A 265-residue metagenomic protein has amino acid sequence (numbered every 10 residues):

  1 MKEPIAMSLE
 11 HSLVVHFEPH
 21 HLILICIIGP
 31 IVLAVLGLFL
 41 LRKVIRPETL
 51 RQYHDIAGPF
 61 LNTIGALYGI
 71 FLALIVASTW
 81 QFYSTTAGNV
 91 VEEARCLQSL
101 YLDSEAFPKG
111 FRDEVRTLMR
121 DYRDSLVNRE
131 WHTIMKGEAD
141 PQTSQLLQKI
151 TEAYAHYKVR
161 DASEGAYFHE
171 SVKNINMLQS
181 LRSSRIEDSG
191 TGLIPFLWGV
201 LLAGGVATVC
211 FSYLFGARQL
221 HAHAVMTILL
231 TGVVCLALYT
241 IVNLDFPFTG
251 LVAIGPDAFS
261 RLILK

Functional and structural regions predicted by a protein language model:
K2-L74: N-terminal juxtamembrane/topogenic regions of multi-pass membrane proteins
I5-A6, V172-R185, G199-C210: Juxtamembrane amphipathic/hinge helix adjacent to a transmembrane helix
S8-S12, V44-I56, E92, Q142 (+3 more regions): Juxtamembrane loop-helix boundary motifs flanking transmembrane segments in multi-pass membrane proteins
S12, H16-I45, E187-K265: Alpha-helical transmembrane anchor segments
A57-S78, V225-T240: Internal/C-terminal transmembrane anchor helices
I70-V91, D245: Transmembrane signal-anchor/signal-peptide helices with a preference for the extracytoplasmic
V90-A106, P256-K265: Short extracytoplasmic/periplasmic juxtamembrane "stem" segments immediately C-terminal to an N-terminal membrane anchor
S99-G190: Structured inter-helical modules in multipass membrane proteins
